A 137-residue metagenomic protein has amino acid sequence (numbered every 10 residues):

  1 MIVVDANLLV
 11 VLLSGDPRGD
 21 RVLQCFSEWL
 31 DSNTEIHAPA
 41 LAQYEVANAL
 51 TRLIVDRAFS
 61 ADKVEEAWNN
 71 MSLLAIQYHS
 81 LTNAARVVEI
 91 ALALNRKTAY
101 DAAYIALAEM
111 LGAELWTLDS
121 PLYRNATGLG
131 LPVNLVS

Functional and structural regions predicted by a protein language model:
M1, I105-S137: Acidic, PIN/NYN-like endoribonuclease modules and their adjacent C-terminal/linker elements
M1-L41, L53-E65: Short, well-structured N-terminal submotif of metal-dependent ribonuclease cores
L8, A42, A103-Y104, P121-L122: Alpha-helix capping/helix-boundary segments
R21, E45, R124-N125: Phosphate- and divalent-cation-binding pockets in alpha/beta enzyme and binding domains that engage nucleotide-derived
S32-N33, L74, L111, L129: Structured helix-beta-strand junction loops
A47-A75, A85: Active-site-proximal, substrate-binding regions of enzyme catalytic domains and RNA-binding/basic surfaces
L73-S120: Active-site neighborhoods of divalent-metal-dependent phosphate/nucleic-acid chemistry enzymes
